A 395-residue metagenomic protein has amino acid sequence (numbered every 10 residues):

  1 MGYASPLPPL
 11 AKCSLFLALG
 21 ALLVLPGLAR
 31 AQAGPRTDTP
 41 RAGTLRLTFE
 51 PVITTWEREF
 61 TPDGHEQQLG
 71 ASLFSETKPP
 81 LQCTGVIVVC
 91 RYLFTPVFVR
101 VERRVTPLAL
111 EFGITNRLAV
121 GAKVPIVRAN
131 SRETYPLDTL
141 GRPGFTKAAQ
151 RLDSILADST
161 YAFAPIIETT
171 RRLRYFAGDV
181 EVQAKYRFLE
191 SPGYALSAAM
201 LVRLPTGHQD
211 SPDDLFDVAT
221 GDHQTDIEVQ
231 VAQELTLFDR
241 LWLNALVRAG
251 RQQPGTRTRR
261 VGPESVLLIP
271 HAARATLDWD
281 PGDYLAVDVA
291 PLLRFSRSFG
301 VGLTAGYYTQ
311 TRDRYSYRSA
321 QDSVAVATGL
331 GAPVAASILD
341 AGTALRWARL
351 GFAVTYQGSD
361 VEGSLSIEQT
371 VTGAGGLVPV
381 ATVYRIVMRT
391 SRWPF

Functional and structural regions predicted by a protein language model:
L25-L93, P394-F395: Outer-membrane beta-barrel biogenesis signature
A42, T115-R117, V127, L189-G193 (+4 more regions): Outer-membrane beta-barrel channels and translocator barrels
T44-E50, A119-G121, A195-A199, W242-L246 (+3 more regions): Residue-level detector of the transmembrane beta-barrel scaffold of outer-membrane proteins
P51-E57, V124-N130, D179, F188 (+7 more regions): Transmembrane beta-strands of outer-membrane beta-barrel pores
P62, Q67-S75, P79-I87, G144-I166 (+1 more regions): Outer membrane beta-barrel transmembrane domains
F98, R103-P107, E168, A177-E181 (+4 more regions): Transmembrane beta-barrel architecture of outer-membrane proteins
L108-I114, A122, V182-Y186, M200 (+6 more regions): Residues on the lipid-exposed face of transmembrane beta-strands in outer-membrane beta-barrel proteins
A129-D280, A332-A344, Q357: Outer-membrane pore/translocation modules
